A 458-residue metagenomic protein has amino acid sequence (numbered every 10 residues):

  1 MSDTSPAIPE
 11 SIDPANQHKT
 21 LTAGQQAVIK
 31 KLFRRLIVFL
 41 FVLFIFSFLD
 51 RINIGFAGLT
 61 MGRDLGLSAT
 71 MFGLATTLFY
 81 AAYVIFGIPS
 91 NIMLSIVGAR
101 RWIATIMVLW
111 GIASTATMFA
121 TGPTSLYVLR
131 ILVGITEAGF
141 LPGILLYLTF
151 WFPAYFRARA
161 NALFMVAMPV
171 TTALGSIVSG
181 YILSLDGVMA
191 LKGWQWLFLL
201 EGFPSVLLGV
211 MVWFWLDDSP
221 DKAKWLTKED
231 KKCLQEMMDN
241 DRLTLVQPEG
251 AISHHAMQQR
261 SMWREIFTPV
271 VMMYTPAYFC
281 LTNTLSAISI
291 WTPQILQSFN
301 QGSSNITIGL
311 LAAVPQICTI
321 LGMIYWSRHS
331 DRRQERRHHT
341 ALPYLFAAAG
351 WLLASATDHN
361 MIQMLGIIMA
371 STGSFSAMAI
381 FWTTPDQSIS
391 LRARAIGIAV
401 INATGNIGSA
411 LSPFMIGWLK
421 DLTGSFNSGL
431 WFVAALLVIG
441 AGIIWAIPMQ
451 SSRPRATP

Functional and structural regions predicted by a protein language model:
I54-G55, R264-S327, M378, W382 (+1 more regions): Extracytoplasmic gate region of multi-pass secondary transporters
G66, G98, F119-S125, T136 (+3 more regions): Helix-breaking motifs and short loop linkers at transmembrane-helix boundaries and internal kinks in secondary membrane
I85-T124: Conserved MFS/SLC helix-loop-helix module at the cytosolic interface between two early adjacent transmembrane helices
F86-G98, G322-E335: Helix-to-loop junctions at the C-terminal end of transmembrane segments in multipass secondary transporters
S95-M107, D331-Y344: Cytoplasmic membrane-interface "Motif A"-like loop-to-helix N-cap segments of 12-TM Major Facilitator Superfamily
L129-V166: Cytoplasmic helix-loop-helix junction between adjacent transmembrane helices in 12-TM secondary transporters
R159-L183, P204-S205, N402-S412: Glycine-rich segments within core transmembrane alpha-helices of 12-TM secondary carriers
Q334-T384: C-terminal transmembrane helical hairpin of 12-TM major facilitator-type secondary transporters
